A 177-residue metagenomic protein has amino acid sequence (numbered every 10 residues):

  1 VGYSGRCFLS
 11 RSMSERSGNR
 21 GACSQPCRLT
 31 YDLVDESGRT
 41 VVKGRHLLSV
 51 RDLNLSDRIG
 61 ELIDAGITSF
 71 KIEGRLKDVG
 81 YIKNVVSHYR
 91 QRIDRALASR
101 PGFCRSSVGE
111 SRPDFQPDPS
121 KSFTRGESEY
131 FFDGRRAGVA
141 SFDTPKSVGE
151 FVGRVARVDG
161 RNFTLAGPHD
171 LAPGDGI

Functional and structural regions predicted by a protein language model:
V1-I177: Surface-exposed amphipathic alpha-helical tracts and adjacent flexible/coil segments at the periphery of soluble enzymes
